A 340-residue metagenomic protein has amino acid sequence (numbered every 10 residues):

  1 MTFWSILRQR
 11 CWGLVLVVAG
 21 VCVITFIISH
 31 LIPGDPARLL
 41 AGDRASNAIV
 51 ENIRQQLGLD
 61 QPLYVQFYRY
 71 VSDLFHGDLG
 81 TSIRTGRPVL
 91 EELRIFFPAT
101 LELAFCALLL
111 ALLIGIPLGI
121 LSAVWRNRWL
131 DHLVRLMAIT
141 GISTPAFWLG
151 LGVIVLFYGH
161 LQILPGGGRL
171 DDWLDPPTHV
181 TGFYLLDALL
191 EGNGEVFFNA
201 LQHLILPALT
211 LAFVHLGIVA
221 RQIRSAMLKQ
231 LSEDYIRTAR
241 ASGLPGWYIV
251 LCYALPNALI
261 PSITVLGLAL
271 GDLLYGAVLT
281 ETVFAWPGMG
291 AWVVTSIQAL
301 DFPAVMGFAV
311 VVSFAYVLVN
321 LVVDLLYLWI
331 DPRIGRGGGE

Functional and structural regions predicted by a protein language model:
M1-D60, L90, R94, L121 (+2 more regions): N-terminal signal-anchor/first transmembrane alpha helix
T2-I6, F97-L130, P176-E340: Alpha-helical transmembrane segments of integral membrane proteins, especially multi-pass inner/plasma-membrane
F3, D60-I116: An internal, D/E-rich "acidic patch" concept
L14, C22, R44, A111-L112 (+5 more regions): Residue-level recognition of pore/gate-forming positions within transmembrane alpha-helices of multi-pass
V17-Y68, F157-V196: Hydrophobic alpha-helical transmembrane segments of membrane transport/permease proteins and related membrane-embedded
V18-V23, G141-Q162, A269: Hydrophobic alpha-helical membrane-insertion segments
I24, I28, L118, S122 (+4 more regions): Alpha-helical membrane-inserting segments
F96, T100, L136-S143, G152 (+1 more regions): Residue-level signal for discrete positions within transmembrane alpha-helices of multi-pass small-molecule
